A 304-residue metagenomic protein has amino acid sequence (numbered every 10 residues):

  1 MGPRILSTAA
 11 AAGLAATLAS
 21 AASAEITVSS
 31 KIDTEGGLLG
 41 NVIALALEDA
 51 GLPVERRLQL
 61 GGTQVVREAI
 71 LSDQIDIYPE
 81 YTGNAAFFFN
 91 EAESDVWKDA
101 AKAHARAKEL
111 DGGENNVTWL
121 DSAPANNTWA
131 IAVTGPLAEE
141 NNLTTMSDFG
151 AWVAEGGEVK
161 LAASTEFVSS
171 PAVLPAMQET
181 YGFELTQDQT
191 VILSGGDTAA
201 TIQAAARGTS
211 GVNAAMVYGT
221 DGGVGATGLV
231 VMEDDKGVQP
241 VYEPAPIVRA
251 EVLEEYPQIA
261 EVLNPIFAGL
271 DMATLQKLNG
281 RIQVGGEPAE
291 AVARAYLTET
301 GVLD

Functional and structural regions predicted by a protein language model:
M1-A10: Bacterial N-terminal signal peptides that target proteins for export
A9-A12, A22: Cleavable N-terminal signal peptides
T17-A21: N-terminal signal peptide c-region/cleavage motif recognized by signal peptidases
E25-I43, L58-G62, E166-S169, Q283: Extracytoplasmic "Venus flytrap"
T34, R56-E68, T165, Q187-Q203: Short helix-initiation/N-cap motifs at beta->coil->alpha
G37, L45-A92: N-terminal, post-signal-peptide region of Sec/Tat-exported proteins
N41, A46, Q64-I75, E91 (+3 more regions): Short helices/loops that flank or line small-molecule/ion binding pockets
T82-P175, E179-F183, Q187-G196, G211 (+2 more regions): Contiguous mixed-secondary-structure segments that line small-molecule binding/active-site clefts of soluble domains
